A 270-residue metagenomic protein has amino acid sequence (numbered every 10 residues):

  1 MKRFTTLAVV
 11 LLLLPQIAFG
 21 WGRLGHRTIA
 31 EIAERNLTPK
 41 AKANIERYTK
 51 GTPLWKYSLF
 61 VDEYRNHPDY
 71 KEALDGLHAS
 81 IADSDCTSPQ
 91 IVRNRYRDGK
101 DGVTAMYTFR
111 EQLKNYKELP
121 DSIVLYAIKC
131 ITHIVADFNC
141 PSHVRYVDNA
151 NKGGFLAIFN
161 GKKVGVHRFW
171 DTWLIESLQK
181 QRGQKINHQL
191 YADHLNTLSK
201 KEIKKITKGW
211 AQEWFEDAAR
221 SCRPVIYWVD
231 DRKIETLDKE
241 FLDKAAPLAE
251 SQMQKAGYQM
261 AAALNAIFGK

Functional and structural regions predicted by a protein language model:
M1-R23: Bacterial Sec-dependent N-terminal signal peptides
F19-I134, P141, Y146-K270: N-terminal, motif-rich segments that launch catalysis or mediate targeting to/interaction with membranes, typified by
